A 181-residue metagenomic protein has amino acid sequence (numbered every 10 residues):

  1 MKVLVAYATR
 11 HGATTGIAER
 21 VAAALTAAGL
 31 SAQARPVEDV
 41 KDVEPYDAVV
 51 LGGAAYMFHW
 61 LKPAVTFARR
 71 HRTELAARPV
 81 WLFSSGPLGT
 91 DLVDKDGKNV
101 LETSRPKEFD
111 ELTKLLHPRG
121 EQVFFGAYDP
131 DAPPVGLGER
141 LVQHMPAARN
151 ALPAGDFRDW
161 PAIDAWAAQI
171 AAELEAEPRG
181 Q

Functional and structural regions predicted by a protein language model:
M1-Y7, A148-P153: General secondary-structure propensity
K2-A28: N-terminal beta1-alpha1 ligand-phosphate binding loop
A8-T9, G53-A54, S85: Glycine-rich His-Gly loop
G16, A24, A28, Q33 (+1 more regions): FMN-binding flavodoxin-like domain, especially the glycine-rich phosphate-binding loop
V37-D39: Conserved SAM/SAH-binding loop
